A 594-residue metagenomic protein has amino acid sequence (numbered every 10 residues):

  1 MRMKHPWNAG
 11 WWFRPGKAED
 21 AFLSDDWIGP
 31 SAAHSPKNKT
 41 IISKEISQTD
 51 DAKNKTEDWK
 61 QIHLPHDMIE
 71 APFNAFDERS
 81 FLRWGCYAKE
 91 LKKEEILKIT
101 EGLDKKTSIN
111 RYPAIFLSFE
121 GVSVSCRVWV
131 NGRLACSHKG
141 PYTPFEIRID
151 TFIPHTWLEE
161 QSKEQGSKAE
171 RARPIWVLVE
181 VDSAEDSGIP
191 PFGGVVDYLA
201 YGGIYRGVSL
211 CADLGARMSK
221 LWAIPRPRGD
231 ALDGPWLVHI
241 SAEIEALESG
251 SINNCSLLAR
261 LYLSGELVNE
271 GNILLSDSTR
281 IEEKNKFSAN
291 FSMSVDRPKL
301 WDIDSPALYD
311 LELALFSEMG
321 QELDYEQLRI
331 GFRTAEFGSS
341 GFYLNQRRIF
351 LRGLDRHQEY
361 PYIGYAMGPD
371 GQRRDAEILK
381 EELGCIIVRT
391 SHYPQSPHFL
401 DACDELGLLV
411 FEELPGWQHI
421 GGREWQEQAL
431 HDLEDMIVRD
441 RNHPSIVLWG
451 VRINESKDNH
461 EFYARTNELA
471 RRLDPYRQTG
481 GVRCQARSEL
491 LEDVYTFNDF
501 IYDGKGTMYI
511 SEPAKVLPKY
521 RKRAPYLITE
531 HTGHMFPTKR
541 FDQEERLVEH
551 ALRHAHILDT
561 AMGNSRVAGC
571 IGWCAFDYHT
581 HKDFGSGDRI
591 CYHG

Functional and structural regions predicted by a protein language model:
M1-P72, E180, A184, A551 (+1 more regions): Accessory carbohydrate-binding/adhesion or oligomerization-edge regions at the termini of glycan-active proteins
H5, W12-G16, L82-K220, L247 (+5 more regions): Accessory beta-strand-rich segments of carbohydrate-active enzymes
D20-D26, D186-Y198, M319-Q327: Beta-sandwich strand segments
P65-K93, R111-F119, S123-V130, C136 (+6 more regions): Active-site-adjacent substrate/metal-binding segments within catalytic domains of carbohydrate-active enzymes
P113-I115, G234-A242: Structural beta-strand segments of beta-rich domains
P154-H155, K168-A172, S241-F337: Extended acidic/polar, glycine-enriched regions that form or flank non-catalytic beta-rich accessory modules
E381, I387-G594: Substrate-binding/catalytic cleft of secreted carbohydrate-active enzymes, primarily glycoside hydrolases
